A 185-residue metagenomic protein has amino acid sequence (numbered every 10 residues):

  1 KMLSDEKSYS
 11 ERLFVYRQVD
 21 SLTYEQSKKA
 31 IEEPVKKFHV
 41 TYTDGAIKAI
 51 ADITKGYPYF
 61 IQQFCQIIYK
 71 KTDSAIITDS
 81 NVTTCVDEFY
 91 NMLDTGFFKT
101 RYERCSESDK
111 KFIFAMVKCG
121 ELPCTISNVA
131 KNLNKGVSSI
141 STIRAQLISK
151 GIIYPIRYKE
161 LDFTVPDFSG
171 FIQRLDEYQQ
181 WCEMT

Functional and structural regions predicted by a protein language model:
K1-D52, S74-I76: Helix-loop-helix "sensor" segment of P-loop NTPases
D44-D52, Q62-C65, I113, R144: Short, well-structured alpha-helical segments
G56, Q62-V137: Winged-helix-like regulatory helical subdomains adjacent to P-loop NTPase cores
G56-Y57, V165: Short loop-to-helix capping motifs
S127, N132-K150, P155-Y158: Short amphipathic alpha-helical interaction segments
I156-D162, P166: Short, Lys/Arg-rich nucleic-acid/phosphate-binding segment
P166-T185: Short, amphipathic alpha-helical interaction segments positioned at domain boundaries
